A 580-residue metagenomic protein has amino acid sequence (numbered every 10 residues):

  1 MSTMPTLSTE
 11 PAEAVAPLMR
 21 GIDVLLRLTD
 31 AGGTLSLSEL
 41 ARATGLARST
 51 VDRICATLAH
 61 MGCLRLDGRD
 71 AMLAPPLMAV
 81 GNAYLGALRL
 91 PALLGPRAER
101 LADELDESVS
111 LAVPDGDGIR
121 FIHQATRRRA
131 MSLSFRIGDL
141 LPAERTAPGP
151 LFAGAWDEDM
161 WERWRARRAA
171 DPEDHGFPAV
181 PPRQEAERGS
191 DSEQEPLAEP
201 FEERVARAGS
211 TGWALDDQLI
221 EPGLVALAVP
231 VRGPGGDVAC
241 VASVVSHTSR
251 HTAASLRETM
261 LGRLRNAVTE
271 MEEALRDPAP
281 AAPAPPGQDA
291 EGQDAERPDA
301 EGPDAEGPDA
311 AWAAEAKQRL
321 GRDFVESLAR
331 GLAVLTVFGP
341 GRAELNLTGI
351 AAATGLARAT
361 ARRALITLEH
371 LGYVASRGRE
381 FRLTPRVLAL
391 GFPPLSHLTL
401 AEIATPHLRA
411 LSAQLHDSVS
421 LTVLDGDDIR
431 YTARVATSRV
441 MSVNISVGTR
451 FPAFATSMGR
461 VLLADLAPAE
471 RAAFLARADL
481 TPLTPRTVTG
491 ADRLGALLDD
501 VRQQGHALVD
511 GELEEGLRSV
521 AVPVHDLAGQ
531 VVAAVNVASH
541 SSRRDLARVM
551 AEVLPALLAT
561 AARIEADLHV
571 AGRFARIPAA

Functional and structural regions predicted by a protein language model:
M1-N82, E273, A295, A305 (+3 more regions): N-terminal helix-turn-helix
T9, R204-A206, S210-L215, P222-L224 (+2 more regions): Juxtadomain coupling helices with adjacent low-complexity linkers
R27, T57, L93-E104, A155 (+10 more regions): Amphipathic alpha-helical regulatory segments at dimerization interfaces that relay allosteric signals between sensory
N82-R167, L388, F392-R477: Amphipathic alpha-helical effector-binding/dimerization core of metabolite-sensing transcriptional regulators
L133-I220, D299, D304, D309 (+1 more regions): Short, solvent-exposed recognition segments
P222-P230, E515-P523: A short beta-strand signature within small-molecule sensing/ligand-binding domains used in signal transduction
R232-V238, H525-V531: Flexible loop/coil segments at beta-strand boundaries within sensory signal-transduction domains
